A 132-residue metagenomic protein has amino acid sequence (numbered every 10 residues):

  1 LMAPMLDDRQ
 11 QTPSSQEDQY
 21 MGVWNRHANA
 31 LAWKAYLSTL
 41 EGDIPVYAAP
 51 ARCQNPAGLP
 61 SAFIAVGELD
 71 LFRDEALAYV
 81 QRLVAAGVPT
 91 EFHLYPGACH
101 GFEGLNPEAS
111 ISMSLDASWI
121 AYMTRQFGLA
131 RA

Functional and structural regions predicted by a protein language model:
L1-A132: Alpha/beta-hydrolase superfamily serine-hydrolase fold, recognizing
